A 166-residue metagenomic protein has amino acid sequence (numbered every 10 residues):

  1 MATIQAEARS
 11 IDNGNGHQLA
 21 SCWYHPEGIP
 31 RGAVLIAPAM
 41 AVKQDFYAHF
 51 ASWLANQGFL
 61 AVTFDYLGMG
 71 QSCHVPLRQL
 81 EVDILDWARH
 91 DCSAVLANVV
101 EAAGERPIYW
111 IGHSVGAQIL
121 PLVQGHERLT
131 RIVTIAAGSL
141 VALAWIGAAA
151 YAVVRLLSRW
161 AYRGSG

Functional and structural regions predicted by a protein language model:
M1-G28: N-terminal cap/lid segment of alpha/beta-hydrolase-fold proteins
R31, I36-V42: Active-site glycine-rich loops that stabilize anionic/oxyanionic intermediates across multiple enzyme folds
G32-A33, F59, P107-Y109, R131: Structural motif
Q44-P76: Conserved alpha/beta-hydrolase
F46, E81-A102: Alpha/beta-hydrolase active-site loop
A102-S114: Alpha/beta-hydrolase fold nucleophile elbow
V115-G166: Alpha/beta-hydrolase-fold enzymes
